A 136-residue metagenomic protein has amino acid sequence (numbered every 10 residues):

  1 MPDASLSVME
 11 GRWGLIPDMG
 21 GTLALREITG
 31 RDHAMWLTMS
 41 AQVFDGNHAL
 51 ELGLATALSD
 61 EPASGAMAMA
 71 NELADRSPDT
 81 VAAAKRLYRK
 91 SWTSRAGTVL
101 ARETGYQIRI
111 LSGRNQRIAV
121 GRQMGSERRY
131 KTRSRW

Functional and structural regions predicted by a protein language model:
M1-V81: Crotonase-fold acyl-CoA enzyme core
A41-G46, A63-S64, A68-W136: C-terminal alpha-helix plus adjacent terminal tail
